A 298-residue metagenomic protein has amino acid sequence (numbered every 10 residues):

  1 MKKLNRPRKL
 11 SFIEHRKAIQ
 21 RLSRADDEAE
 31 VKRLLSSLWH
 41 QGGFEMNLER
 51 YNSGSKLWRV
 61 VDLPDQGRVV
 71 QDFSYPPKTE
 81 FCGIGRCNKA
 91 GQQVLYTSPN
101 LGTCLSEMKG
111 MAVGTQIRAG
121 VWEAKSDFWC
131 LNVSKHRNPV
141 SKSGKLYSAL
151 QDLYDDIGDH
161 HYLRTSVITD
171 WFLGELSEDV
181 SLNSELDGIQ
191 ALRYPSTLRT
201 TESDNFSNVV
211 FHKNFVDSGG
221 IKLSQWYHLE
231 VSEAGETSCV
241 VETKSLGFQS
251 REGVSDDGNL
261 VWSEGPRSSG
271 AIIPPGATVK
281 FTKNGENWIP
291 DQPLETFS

Functional and structural regions predicted by a protein language model:
K2-S53, R59-T79, N88, M111-S298: Active-site and NAD+-binding cores of ADP-ribose-processing enzymes
L63, P99-N100: Beta-hairpin (beta-strand-turn-beta-strand) motif
C82-G83, K89, L101-G102: DNA-binding interface regions
G85-R86, V94, K109: N-terminal accessory/assembly segment that mediates macromolecular interactions
G91-T97: A short, exposed loop/beta-hairpin motif centered on an aromatic-Gly-Thr core
L101-A112: Short active-site loop/helix that positions an aromatic residue
